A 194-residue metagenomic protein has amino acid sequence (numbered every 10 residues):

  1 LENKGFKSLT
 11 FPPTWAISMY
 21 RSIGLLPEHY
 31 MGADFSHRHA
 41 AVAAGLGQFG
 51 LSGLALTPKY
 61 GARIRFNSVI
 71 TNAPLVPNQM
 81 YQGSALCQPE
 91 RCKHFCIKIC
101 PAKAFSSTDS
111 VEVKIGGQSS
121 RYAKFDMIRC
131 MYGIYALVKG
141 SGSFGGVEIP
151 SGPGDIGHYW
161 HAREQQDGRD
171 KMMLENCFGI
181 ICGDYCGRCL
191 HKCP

Functional and structural regions predicted by a protein language model:
E2-P194: Catalytic cores of enzyme domains
